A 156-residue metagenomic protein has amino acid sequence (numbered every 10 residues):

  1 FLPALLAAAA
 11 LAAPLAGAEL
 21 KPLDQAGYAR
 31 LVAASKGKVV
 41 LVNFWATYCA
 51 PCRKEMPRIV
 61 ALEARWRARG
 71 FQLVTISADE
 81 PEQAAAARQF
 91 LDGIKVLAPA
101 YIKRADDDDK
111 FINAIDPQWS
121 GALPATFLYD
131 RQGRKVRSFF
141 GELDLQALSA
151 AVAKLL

Functional and structural regions predicted by a protein language model:
P3-A13: Bacterial N-terminal signal peptides
E19-V40, E63: A short beta-strand-turn-helix
K36-K38, A68, V96: Active-site acidic short loop of glycosyltransferases
K38-V40, F44-Y48, E80, A122: Short pre-active-site segment immediately N-terminal to redox-active cysteine/selenocysteine motifs in thiol-based
F44-A61: Conserved redox-active cysteine motifs that mediate thiol-disulfide chemistry, especially di-cysteine Cys-X(1-2)-Cys
G70-A84, V96-D106: Thiol-based oxidoreductase modules, predominantly thioredoxin-like and allied folds used for disulfide exchange
F90-L123: Short, internal strand/loop/helix patches that form the active-site neighborhood or redox-interaction surface
A122-L156: Thiol-/selenol-based redox modules, centered on thioredoxin-like and closely related oxidoreductase domains
